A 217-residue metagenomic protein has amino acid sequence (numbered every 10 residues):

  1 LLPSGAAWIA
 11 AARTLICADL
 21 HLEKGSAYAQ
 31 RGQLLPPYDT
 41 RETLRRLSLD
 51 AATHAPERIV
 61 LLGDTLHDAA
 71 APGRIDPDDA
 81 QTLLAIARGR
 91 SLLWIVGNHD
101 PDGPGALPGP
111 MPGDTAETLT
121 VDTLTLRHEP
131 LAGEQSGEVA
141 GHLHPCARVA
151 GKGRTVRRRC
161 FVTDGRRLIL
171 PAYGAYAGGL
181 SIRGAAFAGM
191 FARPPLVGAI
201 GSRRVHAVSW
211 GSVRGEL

Functional and structural regions predicted by a protein language model:
L1-L217: Extended recognition/assembly regions associated with phosphoester-bond processing machinery
